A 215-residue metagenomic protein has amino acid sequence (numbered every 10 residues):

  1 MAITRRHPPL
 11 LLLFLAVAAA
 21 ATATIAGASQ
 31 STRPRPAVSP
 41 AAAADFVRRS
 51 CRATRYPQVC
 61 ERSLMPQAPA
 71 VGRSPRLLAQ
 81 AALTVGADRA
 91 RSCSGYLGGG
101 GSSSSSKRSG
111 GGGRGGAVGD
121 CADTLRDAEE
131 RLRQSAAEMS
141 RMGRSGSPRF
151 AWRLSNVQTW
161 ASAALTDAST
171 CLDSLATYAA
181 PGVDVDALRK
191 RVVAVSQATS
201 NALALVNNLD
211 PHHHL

Functional and structural regions predicted by a protein language model:
A2-I3, A28-L215: Folded extracytoplasmic luminal domains of secretory or organellar precursors
H7-T24: Cleavable N-terminal signal peptides of Sec/SRP-targeted secreted and luminal proteins
